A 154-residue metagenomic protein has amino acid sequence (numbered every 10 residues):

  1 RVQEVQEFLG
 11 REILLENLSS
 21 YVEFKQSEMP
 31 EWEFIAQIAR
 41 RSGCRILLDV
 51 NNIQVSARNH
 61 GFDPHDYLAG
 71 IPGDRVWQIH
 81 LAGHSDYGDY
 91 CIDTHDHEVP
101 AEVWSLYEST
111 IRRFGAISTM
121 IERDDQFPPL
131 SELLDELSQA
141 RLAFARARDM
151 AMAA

Functional and structural regions predicted by a protein language model:
R1-R45: Active-site acidic/histidine proton-transfer and metal-coordination neighborhood in alpha/beta enzyme cores
V2-Q6, W32-A39, L68, W104-I111 (+1 more regions): Generic structural signal for well-ordered alpha-helices, preferentially at hydrophobic/aromatic core positions
I13, D49, I79, T119: Conserved, mostly hydrophobic/aromatic
N17-S27, N52-V55, Y90-D96: Surface-exposed cleft-lining segments at the edges of enzyme active sites
L18-S20, N51-V55, L81-D86, E122-Q126: Active-site beta-loop-alpha junctions enriched in small/polar residues
F24-R40, S56-A69, S131-L134: Distinct, well-ordered alpha-helical segments
S56-F114: Gly/Pro-rich active-site loop or hairpin
L130-A153: C-terminal helical cap(s) of enzyme catalytic domains, especially alpha/beta-barrels
